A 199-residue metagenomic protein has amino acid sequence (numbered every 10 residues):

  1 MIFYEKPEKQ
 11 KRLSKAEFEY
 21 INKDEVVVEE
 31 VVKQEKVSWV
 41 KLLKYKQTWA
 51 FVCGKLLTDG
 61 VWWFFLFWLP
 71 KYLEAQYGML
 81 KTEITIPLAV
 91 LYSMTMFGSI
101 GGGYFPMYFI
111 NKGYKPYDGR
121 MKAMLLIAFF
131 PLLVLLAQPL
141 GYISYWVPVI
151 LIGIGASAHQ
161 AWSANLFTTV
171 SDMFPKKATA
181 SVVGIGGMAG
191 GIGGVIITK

Functional and structural regions predicted by a protein language model:
M1-R12, E17, N22-V27: C-terminal membrane-cytosol helix-exit motif in multi-pass small-molecule transporters
F18-G60, D118-M121: Flexible cytoplasmic loops linking transmembrane helices in multi-pass membrane transporters
V40-G103, G153-S171, G194-T198: Extracytoplasmic gate region of multi-pass secondary transporters
K81-T82, K176-I185: Loop-to-transmembrane helix entry/capping segments in MFS-fold secondary transporters and related SLC/MFSD carriers
S99-Y117: Helix-to-loop junctions at the C-terminal end of transmembrane segments in multipass secondary transporters
I110-K112, V170-T179: Paired intracellular helix-loop junctions of major facilitator superfamily
Y117-N165: C-terminal transmembrane helical hairpin of 12-TM major facilitator-type secondary transporters
